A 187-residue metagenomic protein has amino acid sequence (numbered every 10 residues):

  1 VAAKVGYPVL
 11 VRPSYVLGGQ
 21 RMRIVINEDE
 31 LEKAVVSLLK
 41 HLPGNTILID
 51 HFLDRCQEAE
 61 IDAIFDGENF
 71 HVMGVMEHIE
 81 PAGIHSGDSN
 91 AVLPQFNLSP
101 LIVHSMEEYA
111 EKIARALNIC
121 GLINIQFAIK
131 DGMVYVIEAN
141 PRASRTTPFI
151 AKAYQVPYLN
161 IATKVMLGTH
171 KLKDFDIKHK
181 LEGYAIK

Functional and structural regions predicted by a protein language model:
V1: Gly/Ser/Thr-enriched, mixed-charge loops and adjacent short helices that form phosphate/oxyanion-binding elements
V5-P8, G18, V25-K187: ATP-dependent carboxylate activation and anion-phosphoryl transfer catalytic cores that bind Mg-ATP to form
